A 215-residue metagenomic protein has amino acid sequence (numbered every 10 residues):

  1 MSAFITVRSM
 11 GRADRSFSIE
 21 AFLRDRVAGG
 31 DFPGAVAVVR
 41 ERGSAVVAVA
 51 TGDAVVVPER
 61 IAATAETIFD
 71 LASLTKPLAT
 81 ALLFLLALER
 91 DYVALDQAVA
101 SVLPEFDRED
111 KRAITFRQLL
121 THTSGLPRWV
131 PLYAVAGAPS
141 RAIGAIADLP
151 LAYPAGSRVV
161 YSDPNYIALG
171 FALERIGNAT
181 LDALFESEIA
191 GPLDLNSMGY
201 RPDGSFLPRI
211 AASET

Functional and structural regions predicted by a protein language model:
G11-L71, Y92-A94, G144: Short, conserved catalytic-motif segment at the N-terminal edge
S16, L74-A81, A113, Y161-Y166: Short alpha-helical patches at coil-to-helix transitions and adjacent helical residues in well-structured domains
E20-R24, G43, D70-D96, L169-E174: Active-site SXXK
S44, V55, E109-T215: Short, surface-exposed loop or secondary-structure junction motifs that flank catalytic or metal-binding residues
T75, L82-L88, L103, L120-P127 (+1 more regions): Generic hydrophobic/packing signal
A94-E109, G191-L193: Short, glycine/proline-biased beta-turn/loop segments that scaffold the active-site neighborhood
